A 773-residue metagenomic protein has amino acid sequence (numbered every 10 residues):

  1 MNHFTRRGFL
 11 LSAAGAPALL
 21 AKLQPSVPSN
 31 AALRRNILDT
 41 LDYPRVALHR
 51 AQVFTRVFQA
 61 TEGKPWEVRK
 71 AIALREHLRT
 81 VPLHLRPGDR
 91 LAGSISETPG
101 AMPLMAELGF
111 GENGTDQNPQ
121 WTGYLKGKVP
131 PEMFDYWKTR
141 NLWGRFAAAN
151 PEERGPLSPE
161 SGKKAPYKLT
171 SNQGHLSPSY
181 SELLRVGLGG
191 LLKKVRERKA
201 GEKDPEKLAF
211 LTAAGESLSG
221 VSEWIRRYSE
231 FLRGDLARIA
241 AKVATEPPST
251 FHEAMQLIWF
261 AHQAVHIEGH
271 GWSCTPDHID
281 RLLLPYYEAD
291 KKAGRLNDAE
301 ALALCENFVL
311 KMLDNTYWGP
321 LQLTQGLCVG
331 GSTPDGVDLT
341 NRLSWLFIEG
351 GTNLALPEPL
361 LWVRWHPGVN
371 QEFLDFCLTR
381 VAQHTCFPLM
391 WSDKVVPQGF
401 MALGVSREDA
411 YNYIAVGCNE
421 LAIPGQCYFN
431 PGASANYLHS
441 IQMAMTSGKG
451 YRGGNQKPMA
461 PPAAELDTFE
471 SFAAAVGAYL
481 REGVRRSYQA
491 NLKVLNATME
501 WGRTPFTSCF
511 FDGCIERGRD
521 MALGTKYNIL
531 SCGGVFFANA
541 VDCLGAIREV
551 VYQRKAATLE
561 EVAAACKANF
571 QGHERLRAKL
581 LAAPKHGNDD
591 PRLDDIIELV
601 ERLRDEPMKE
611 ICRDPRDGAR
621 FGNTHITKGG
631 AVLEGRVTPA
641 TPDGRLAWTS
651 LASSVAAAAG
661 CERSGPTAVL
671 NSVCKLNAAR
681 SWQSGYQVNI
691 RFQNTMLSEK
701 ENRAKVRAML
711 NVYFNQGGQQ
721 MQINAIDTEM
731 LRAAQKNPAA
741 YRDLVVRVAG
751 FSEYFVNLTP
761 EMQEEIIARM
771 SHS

Functional and structural regions predicted by a protein language model:
N2-H3, R7-Q24: N-terminal export signals
L23-A214, K242-S773: Conserved catalytic cores of very large enzyme subunits
V221-S222, I279: Helix-boundary capping/turn motifs
S229, L236-A241, I597: N-terminal small/hydrophobic-rich alpha-helical segments that act as secretion/targeting modules
